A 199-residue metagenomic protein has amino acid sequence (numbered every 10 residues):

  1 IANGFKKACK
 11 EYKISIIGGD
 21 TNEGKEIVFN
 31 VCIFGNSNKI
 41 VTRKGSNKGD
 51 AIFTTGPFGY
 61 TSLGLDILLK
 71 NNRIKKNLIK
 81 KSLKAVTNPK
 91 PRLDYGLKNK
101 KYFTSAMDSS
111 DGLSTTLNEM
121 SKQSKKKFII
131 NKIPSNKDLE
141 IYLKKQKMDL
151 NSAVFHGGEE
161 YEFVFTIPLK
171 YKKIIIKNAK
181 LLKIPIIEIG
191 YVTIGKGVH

Functional and structural regions predicted by a protein language model:
I1-H199: Helix-biased detector of long, well-ordered alpha-helical tracts
